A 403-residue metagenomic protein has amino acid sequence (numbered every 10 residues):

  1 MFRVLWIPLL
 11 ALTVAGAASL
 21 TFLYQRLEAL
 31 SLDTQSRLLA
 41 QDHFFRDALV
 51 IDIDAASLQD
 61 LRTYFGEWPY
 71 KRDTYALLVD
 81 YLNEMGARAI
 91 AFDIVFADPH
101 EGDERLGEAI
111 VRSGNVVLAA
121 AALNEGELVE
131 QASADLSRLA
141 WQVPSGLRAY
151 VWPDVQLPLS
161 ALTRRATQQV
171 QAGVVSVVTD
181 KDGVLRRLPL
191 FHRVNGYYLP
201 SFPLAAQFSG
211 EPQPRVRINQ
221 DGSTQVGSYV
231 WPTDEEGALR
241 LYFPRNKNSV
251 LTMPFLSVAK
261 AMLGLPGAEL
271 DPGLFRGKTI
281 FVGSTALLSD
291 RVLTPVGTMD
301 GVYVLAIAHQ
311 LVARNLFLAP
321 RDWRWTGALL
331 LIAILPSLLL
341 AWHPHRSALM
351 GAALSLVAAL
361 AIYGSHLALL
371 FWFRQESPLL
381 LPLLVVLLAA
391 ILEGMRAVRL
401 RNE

Functional and structural regions predicted by a protein language model:
F2-Y229, F275-S347, G351, A358: Non-transmembrane functional regions of envelope-associated proteins
A17-Q35, P244-A268: Short coil-to-helix leader/linker segments, especially the first N-terminal amphipathic alpha-helix with its helix
V175, L239-Y242: Noncatalytic nucleic-acid binding interfaces
F243-R245, G283-S284: Active-site proximal loops enriched in glycine and acidic residues that flank catalytic Cys/His/Asp and coordinate
D271-P272: Replace "in large, NTP-powered and nucleic-acid-processing enzymes" with "in large, NTP-powered factors and other
R321-A397: Transmembrane alpha-helical segments that form the functional core of multipass membrane systems
V398-E403: Membrane-proximal helical linkers
